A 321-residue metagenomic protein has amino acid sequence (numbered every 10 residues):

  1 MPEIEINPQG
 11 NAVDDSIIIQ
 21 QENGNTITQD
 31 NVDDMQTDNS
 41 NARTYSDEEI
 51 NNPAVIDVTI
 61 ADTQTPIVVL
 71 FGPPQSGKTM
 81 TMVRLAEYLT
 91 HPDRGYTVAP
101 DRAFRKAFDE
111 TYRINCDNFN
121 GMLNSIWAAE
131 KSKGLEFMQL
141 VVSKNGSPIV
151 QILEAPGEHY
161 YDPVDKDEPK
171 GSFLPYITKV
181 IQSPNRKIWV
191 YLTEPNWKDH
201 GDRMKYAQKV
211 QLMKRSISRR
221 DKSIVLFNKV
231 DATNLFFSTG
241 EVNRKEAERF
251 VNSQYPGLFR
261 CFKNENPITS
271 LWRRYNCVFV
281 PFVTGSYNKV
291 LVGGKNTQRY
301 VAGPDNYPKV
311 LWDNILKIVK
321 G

Functional and structural regions predicted by a protein language model:
M1-G10, D14-I19, G24-Q75: Short, flexible boundary segments at extreme N-termini or domain junctions of P-loop NTPases and their
Y45-E130, S147: Conserved G1/Walker A P-loop phosphate-binding module
T65-I67, F137, K222, N276: Extracellular structured ligand-interaction cores
G72-P74, K144, P156-H159, V283-S286: Short, flexible loop/turn elements at secondary-structure junctions
E130-V142, G146-N185, W197-K209: Switch II of P-loop NTPase G domains
P175-G321: Conserved GTP-binding G-domain of TRAFAC-class P-loop NTPases and closely related GTPase folds
